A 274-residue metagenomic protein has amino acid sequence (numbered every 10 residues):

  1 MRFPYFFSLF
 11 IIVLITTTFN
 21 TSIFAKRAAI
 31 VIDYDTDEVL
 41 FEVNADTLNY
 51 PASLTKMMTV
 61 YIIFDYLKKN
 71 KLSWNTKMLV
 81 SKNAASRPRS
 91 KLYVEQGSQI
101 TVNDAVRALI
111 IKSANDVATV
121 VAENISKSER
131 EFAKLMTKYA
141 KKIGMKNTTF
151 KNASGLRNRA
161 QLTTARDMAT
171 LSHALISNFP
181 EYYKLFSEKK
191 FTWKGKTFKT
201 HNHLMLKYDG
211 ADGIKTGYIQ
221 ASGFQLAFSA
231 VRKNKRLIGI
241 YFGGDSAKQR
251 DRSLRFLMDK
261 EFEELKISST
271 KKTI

Functional and structural regions predicted by a protein language model:
M1-L9: Bacterial N-terminal signal peptides that target proteins for export
Y5, N70, W74, D116-V120 (+3 more regions): Secondary-structure transition/capping residues
S8-T18: Bacterial N-terminal signal peptides
T16-F19, Y66-L67, K190-F191: Intrinsically disordered, low-complexity boundary segments flanking structured domains
N20-T21, Y218: Short linear motifs in intrinsically disordered
T21-R166, H173-I176: Active-site-adjacent loops and short helices of periplasmic peptidoglycan-processing enzymes
M145-T149, R157-L162, R166-I274: Domain-terminus/edge residues, biased toward the C-terminal soluble/receptor-binding domains of extracytoplasmic
